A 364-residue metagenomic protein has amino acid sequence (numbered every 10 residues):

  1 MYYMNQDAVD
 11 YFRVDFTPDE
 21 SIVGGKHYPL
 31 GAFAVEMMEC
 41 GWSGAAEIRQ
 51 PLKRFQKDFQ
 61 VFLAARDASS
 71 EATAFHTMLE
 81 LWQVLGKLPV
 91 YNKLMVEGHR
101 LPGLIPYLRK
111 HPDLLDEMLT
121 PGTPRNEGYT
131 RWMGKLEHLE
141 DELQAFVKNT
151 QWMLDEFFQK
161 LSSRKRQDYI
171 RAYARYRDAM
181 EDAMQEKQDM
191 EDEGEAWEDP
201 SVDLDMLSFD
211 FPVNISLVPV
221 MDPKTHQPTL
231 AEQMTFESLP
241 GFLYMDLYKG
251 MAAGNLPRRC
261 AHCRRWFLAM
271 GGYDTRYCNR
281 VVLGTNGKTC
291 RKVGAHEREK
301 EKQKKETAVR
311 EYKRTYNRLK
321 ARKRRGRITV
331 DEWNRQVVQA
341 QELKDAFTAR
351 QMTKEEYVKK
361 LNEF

Functional and structural regions predicted by a protein language model:
M1-L268, E299, Q303-K323, N334-D345 (+1 more regions): Short helix-coil boundary/hinge micro-motifs
W266, G284, H296: Short loop/turn segments at secondary-structure transitions that flank enzyme active sites
G272-V293: Cysteine-rich micro-motifs
R324-D331, M352: Charged, low-complexity interaction regions
